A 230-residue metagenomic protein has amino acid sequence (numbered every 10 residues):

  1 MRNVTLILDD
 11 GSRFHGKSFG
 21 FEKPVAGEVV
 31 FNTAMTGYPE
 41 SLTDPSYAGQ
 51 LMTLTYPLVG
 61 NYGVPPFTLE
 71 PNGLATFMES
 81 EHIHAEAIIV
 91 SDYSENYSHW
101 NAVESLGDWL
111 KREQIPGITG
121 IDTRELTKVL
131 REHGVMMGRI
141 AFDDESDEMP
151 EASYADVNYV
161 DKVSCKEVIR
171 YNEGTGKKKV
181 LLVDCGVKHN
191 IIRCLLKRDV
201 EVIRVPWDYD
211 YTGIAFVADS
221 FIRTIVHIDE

Functional and structural regions predicted by a protein language model:
M1-T212, I225-H227: RNA-binding accessory domains that recognize and position tRNA/RNA substrates
F216-E230: Cysteine-nucleophile active-site neighborhood
